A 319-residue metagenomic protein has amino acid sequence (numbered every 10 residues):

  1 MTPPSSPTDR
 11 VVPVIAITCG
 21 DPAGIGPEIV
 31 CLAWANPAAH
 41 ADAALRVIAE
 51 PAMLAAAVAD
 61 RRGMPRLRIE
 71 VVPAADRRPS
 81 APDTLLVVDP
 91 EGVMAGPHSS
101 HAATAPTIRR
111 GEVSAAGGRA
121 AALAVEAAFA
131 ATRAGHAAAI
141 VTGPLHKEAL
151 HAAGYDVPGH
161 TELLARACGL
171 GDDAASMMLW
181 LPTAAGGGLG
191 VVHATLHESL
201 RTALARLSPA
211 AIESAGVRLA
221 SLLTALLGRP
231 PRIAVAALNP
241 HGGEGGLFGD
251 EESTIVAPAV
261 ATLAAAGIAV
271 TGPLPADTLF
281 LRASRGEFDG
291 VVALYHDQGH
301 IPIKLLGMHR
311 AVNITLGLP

Functional and structural regions predicted by a protein language model:
T2-E251, A257-P319: Anion-binding alpha/beta catalytic cores of soluble intermediary-metabolism enzymes, centered on
